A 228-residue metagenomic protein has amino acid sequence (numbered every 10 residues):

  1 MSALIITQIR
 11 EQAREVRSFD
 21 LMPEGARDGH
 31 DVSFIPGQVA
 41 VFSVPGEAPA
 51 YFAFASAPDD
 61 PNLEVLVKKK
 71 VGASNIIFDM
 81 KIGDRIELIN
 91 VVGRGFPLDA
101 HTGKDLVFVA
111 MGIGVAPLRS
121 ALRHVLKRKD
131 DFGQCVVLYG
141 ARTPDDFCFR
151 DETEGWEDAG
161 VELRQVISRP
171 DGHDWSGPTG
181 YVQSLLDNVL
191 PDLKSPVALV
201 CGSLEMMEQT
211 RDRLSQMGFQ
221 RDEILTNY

Functional and structural regions predicted by a protein language model:
M1-D84, A141-T143, S168-R169: Ferredoxin-reductase
G37, G114, S203: Short, conserved phosphate/pyrophosphate- and ester-handling motifs at nucleotide-, phospho-/glycolipid
G72, D84, Q134, A141-Y228: Reductase modules of NAD(P)H-dependent flavoproteins
V91-G103: A short, basic/flexible loop-to-alpha-helix module at the beginning of a structural domain
D105-V107, V136, V197: Structural motif
P117-K127: Histidine-anchored nucleotide/phosphate-binding helix
K127-Q134: Conserved S-adenosyl-L-methionine
